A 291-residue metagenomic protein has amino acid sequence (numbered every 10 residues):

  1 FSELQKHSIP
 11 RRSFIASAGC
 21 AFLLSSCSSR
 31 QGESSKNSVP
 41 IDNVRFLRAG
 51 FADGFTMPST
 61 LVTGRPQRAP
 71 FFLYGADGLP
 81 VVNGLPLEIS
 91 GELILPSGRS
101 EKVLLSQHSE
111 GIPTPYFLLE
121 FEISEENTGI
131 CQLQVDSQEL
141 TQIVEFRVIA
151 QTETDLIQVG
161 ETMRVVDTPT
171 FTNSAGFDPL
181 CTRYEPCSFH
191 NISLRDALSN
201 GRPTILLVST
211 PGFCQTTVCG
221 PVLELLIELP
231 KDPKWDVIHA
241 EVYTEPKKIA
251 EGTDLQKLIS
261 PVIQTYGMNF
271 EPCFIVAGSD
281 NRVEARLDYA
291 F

Functional and structural regions predicted by a protein language model:
F1-I9, S17-L23, E33: N-terminal secretory signal peptides
S28-R30: Bacterial signal peptide processing site
G32-N200: Non-globular targeting/processing and membrane-anchoring segments
A197-F213: Short active-site neighborhood of thiol/selenol oxidoreductases, capturing the structured segment around
G201-I205, P233-D236, E271: Loop/turn elements at helix/coil->beta-strand transitions in domains of secreted/extracellular proteins
T217-K231: Typically the conserved alpha-helix immediately C-terminal to a functionally engaged Cys/Sec in thioredoxin-like
T244-F270: Thioredoxin-like thiol-disulfide oxidoreductase module
P272-R286: A short, hydrophobic beta-strand/beta-hairpin element that forms part of a small beta-sheet core
